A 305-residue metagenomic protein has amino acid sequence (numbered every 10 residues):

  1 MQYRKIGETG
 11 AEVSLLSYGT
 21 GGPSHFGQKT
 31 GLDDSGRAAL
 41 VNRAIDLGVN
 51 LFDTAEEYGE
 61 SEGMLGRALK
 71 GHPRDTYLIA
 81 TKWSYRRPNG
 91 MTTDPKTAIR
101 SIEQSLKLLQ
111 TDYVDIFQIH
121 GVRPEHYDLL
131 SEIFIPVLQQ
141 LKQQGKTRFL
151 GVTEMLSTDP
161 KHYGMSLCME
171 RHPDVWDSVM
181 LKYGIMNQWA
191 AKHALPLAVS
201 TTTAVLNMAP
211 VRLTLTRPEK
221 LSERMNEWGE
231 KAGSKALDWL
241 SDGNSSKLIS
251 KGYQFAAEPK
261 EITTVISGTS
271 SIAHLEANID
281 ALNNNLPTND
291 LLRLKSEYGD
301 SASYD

Functional and structural regions predicted by a protein language model:
M1-Y77, V137, Q143: N-terminal binding-site loop/beta-alpha segment at the start of enzyme catalytic domains that lines or forms
Y3, V122-D305: Beta/alpha (TIM)-barrel catalytic core signal, keyed to glycine-rich beta->alpha loops juxtaposed to Asp/Glu that bind
I6, Y18, A44, F52 (+10 more regions): Conserved, mostly hydrophobic/aromatic
A11-L16, G48-N50, P73-Y77, T111-D115 (+4 more regions): Short, well-ordered coil/turn segments that N-cap beta-strands
G22-S35, W83-I99, G121-D128, S157-K161 (+1 more regions): Active-site mouth loops of central-metabolism enzymes
G31-A44, T93-L109, T158-M169, L248-Y253: Short, acidic/polar
D75-N89, I119, L181: A short, structured active-site edge motif that brings together acidic residues
L106-E125, L129: Active-site groove signature of glycoside hydrolases
